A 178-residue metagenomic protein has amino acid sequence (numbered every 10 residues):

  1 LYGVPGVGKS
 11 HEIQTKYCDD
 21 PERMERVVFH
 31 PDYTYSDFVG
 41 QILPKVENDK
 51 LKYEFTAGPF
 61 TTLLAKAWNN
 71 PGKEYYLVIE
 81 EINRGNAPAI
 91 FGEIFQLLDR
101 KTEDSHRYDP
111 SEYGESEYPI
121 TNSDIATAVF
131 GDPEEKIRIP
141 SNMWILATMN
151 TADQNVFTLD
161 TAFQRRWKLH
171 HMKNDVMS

Functional and structural regions predicted by a protein language model:
L1-S178: AAA+ P-loop NTPase catalytic core and its hallmark functional loops
